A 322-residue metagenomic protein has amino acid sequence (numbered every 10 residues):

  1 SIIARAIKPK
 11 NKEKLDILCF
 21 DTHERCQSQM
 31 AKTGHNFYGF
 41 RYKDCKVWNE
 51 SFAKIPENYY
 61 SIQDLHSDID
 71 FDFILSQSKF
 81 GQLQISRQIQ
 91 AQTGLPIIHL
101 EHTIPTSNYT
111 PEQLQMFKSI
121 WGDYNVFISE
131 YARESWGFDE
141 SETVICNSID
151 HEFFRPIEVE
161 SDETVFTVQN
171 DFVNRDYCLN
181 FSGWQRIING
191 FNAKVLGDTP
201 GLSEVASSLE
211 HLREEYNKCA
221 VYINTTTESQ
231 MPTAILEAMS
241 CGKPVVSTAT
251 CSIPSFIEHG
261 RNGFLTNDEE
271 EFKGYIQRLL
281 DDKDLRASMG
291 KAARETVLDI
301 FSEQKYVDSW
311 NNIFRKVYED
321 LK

Functional and structural regions predicted by a protein language model:
S1-E13, E303-K322: C-terminal alpha-helical cap of glycosyltransferases
Y109, E134-D139, V144-E163: Acidic anion/phosphate-binding donor-loop and adjacent secondary structure in glycosyltransferase catalytic cores
H151-S203, S207: Conserved catalytic-core segment of nucleotide-activated headgroup transferases in glycan assembly
A220, G242: A short alpha->beta transition loop at the rim of the catalytic pocket in nucleotide-sugar-dependent
T227: Aromatic "clamp/platform" in nucleotide-sugar-dependent glycosyltransferases that forms part of the donor/acceptor
P244-S247: Short hydrophobic beta-strand element within catalytic cores of glycosyltransferases and related nucleotide-activated
H259-E270, R278-K283: Conserved acidic donor-binding segment of nucleotide-sugar-dependent glycosyltransferases
R278, L285-I300, Y306-N312: A short, well-ordered alpha-helix in the C-terminal region of glycosyltransferases
